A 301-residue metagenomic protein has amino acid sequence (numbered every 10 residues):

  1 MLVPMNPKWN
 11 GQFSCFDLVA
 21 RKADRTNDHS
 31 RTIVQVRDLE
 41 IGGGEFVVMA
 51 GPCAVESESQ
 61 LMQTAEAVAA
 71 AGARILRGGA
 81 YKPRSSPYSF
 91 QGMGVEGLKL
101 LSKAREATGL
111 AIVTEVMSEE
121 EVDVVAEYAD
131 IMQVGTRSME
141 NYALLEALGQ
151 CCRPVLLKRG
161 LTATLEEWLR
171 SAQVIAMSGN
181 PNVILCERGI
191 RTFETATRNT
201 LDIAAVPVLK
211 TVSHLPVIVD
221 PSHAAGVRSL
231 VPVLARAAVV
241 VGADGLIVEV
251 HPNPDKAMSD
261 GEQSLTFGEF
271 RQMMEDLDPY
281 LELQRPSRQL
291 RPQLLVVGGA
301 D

Functional and structural regions predicted by a protein language model:
V3-W9, F13-M49, E275, E282-L290 (+1 more regions): N-terminal amphipathic alpha-helix/helix-capping segment at the start of soluble metabolic enzymes
R31-C53, K82-P87, K210-V219: N-terminal small/glycine-rich loop or linker at the start of catalytic domains across soluble metabolic enzymes
V36, C151-V250: Catalytic alpha/beta core domains of metabolic enzymes, predominantly
F46-Q63, S86-G92, A111-E115, T136 (+2 more regions): Active-site mouth loops of central-metabolism enzymes
V47-P52, R74-G78, I112-T114, M132-V134 (+4 more regions): Hydrophobic faces of well-ordered beta-strands that scaffold small-molecule active sites in alpha/beta enzyme cores
R77-E96, P252-S264: Glycine-rich, proline-tolerant flexible connector loops at the mouths of alpha/beta enzymes
F90-T114, L148-P154, I203-I218, Q263-R285: Alpha-helix-loop-beta-strand connector modules within alpha/beta enzyme cores
M93, G109-E120, D130-A143, P154-L165 (+2 more regions): Catalytic beta/alpha-barrel core
